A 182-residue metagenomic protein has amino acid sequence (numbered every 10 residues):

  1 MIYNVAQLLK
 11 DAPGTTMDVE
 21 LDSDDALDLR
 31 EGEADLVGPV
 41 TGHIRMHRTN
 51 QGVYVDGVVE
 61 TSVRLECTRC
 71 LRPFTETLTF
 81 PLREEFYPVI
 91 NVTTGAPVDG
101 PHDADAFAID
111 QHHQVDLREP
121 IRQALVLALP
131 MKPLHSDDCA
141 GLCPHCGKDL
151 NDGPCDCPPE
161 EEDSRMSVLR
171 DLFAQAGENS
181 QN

Functional and structural regions predicted by a protein language model:
M1-N182: Structured interface patches
